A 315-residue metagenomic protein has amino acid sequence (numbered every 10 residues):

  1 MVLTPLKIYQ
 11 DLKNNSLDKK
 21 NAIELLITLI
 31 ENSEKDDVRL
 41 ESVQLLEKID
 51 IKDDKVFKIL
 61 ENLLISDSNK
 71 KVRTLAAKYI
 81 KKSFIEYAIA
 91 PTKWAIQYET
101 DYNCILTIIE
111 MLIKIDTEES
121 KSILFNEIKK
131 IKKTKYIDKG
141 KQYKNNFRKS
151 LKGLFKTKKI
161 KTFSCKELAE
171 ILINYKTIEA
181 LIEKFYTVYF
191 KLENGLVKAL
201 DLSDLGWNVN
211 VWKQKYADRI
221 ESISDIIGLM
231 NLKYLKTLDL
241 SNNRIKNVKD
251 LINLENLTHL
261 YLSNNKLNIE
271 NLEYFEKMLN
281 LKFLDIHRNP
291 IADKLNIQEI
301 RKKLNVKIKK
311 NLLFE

Functional and structural regions predicted by a protein language model:
V2, K20, K35-D37, S68-K71 (+2 more regions): Alpha-helix N-cap/helix-start positions at coil->helix boundaries
N15, K48-K52, S83, L112-E118 (+1 more regions): Residue-level signature of the C-terminal ends
L17-I30, I51-L64, I85-Q97, E118-K129: Amphipathic alpha-helical scaffolding segments comprising HEAT/armadillo-like alpha-solenoid repeats
K156-I245: LRR N-terminal entry segment and analogous cap-like coil->beta motifs
A199, Y234-D239, N256-Y261, N280-D285 (+1 more regions): Conserved LRR concave beta-strand detector
Q214-A217, S224-N231, K249-E255, L272-L279 (+1 more regions): A structural signal for leucine-rich repeat
